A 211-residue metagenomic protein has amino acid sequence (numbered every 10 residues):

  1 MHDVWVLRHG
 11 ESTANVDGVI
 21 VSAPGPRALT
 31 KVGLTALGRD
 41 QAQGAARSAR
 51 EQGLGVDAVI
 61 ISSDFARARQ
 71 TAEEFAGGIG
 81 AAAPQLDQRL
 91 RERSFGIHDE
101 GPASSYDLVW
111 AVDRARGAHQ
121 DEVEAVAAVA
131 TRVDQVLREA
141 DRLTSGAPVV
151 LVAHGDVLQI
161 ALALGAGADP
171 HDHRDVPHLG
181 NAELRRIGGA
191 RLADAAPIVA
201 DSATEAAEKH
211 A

Functional and structural regions predicted by a protein language model:
H2-D3, L7-A82, V109: Active-site-proximal alpha-helix that buttresses catalytic centers in soluble enzyme cores
V4, A58, A147-G155: Generic beta-sheet signal
A28, V32, L108-A128: Short glycine/proline- and acidic residue-enriched helix-loop micro-motifs that form flexible lids or anion-recognition
Q52-V56, A140-P148: Glycine-rich phosphate-binding loop signature in dinucleotide/nucleotide-binding domains
L54-R89, V109-V112, R186-A211: Conserved histidine-centered catalytic loops in small-molecule metabolism enzymes
S62-S63, T131, V152-A153: Short beta-strand scaffold positions
L90-Y106: Short alpha-helix plus adjacent loop in nuclease-associated cores
A166-A195: Domain-level recognition of soluble alpha/beta enzyme cores, biased toward histidine phosphatases/phosphomutases
